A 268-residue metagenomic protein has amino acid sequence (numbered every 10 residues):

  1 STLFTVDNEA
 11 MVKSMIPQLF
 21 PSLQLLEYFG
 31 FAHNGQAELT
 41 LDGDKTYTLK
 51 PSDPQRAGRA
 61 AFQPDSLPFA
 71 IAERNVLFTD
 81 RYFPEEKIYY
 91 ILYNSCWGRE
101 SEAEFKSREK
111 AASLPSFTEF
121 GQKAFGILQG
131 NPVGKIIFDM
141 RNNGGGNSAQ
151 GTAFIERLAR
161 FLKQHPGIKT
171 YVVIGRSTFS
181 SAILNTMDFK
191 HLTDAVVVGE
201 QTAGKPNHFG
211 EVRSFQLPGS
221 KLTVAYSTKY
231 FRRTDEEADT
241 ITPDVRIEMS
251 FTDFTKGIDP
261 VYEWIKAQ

Functional and structural regions predicted by a protein language model:
S1-K135, P166: Flexible, low-complexity junctional segments that flank or bridge functional domains
G130, K135-I137, R141-K266: Conserved acidic, small-residue-rich alpha-beta core segments centered on
